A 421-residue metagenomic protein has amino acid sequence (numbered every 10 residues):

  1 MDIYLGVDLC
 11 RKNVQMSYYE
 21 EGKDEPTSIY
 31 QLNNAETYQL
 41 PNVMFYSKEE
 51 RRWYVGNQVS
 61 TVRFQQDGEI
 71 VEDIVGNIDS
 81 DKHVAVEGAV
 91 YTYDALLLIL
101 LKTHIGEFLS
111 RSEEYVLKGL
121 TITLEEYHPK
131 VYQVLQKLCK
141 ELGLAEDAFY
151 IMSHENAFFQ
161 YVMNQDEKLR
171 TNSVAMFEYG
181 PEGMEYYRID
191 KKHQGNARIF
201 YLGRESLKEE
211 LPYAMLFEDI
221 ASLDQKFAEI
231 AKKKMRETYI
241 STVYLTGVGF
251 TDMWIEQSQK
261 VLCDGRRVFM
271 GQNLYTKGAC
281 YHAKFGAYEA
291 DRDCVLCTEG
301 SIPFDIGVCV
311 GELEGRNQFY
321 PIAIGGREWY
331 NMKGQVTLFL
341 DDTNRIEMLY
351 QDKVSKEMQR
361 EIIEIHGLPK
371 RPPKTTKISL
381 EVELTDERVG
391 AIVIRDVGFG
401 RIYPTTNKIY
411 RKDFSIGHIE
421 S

Functional and structural regions predicted by a protein language model:
M1-D2, L144-M176, L274-V295, P372: Conserved phosphate-binding catalytic cores of ATP/NTP-utilizing and phosphoryl-transfer enzymes
M1-H83, K140, Y150-I151, K370-S421: Early-domain small/polar-rich strand-loop-helix modules and first-structured segments of the mature chain
V7-N13, K168-E185, D190-K192, G247-F250 (+2 more regions): A short acidic Gly-Thr/Ser loop motif
Y30-T123, L207-F227, K233: Conserved phosphate-binding loops in N-terminal lobes of ATP-dependent enzymes of the actin/Hsp70/sugar-kinase
D67, A148-I151, E155-Y161, L169 (+1 more regions): Short, flexible helix-coil linker/hinge segments at the edges of structured domains or between repeats
D94-M163, Q272: Active-site neighborhood for divalent-cation/phosphate handling
L120-Y132, K232-K260, R267, G271-Q272: Glycine-rich phosphate-binding loops at beta-strand->alpha-helix junctions
Y281-G367, K377: Acidic, glycine/GT-rich loop-and beta-edge segments that sit at the periphery of enzyme/chaperone cores
